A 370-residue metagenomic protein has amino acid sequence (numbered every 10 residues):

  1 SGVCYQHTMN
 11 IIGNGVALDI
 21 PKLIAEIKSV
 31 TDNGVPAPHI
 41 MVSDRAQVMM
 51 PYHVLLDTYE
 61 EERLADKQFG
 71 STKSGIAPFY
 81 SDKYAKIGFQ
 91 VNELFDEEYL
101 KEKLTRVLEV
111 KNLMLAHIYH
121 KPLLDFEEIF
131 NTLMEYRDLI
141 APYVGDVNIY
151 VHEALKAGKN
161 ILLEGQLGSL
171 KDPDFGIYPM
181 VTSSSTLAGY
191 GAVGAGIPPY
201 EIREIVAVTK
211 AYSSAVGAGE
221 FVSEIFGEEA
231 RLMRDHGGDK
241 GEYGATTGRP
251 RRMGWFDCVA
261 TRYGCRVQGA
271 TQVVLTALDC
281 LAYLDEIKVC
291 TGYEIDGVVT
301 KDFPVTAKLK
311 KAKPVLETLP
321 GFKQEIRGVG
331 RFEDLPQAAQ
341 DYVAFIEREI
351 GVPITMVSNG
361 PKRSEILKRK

Functional and structural regions predicted by a protein language model:
S1-K370: Non-transmembrane, aqueous-exposed alpha-helical and coiled segments at domain scale
